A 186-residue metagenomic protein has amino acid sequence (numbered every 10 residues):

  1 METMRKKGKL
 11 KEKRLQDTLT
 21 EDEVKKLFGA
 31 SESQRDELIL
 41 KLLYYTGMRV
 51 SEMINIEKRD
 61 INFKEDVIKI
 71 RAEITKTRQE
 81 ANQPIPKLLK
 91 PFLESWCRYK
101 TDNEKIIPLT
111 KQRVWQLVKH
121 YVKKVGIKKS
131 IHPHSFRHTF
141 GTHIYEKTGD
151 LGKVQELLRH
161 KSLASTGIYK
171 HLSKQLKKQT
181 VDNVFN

Functional and structural regions predicted by a protein language model:
M1-K25, I74: Flexible interdomain linker/hinge and immediately adjacent N-terminus of the catalytic tyrosine-recombinase domain
D17-V50: Basic, Lys/Arg- and aromatic-enriched nucleic-acid-binding interface segment
Y45, T139-H160, I168: C-terminal catalytic core of tyrosine-transesterase DNA break-rejoin enzymes
S51, N55-P91: Conserved tyrosine-mediated DNA breakage-rejoining catalytic core shared by Y-recombinases
N55-I61, Q155-K161, K170-H171, F185: A short, basic/aromatic helix-end/turn motif that makes direct DNA contacts
I74, L163-N183: Catalytic-site neighborhood detector that most strongly recognizes the C-terminal catalytic loop/helix of tyrosine
T75-E94, T101-H120: C-terminal catalytic core of Y-nucleophile DNA break-rejoin enzymes
K111, K128-T148: Short basic/aromatic active-site micro-motif
